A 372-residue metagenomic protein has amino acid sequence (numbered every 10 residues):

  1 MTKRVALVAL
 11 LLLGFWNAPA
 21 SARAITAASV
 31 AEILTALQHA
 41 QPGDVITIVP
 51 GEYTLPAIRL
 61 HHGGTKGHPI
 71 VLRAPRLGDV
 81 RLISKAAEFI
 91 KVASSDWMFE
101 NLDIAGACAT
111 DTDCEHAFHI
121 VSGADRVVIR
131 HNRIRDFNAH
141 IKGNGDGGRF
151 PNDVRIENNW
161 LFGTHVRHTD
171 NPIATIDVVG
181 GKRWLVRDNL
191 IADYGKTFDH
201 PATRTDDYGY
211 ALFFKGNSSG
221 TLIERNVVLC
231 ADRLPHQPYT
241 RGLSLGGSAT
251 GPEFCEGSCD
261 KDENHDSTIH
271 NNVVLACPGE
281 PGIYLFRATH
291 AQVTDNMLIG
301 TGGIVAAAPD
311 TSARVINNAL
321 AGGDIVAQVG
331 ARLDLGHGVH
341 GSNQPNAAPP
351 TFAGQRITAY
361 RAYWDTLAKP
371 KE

Functional and structural regions predicted by a protein language model:
M1-R4: Positively charged n-region of N-terminal signal peptides that target proteins for export
A6-F15: Bacterial N-terminal signal peptides
A22-T54, R59, A362-E372: Acidic Gly/Asp/Thr-rich repetitive segments characteristic of extracellular carbohydrate-active and adhesion proteins
A24-A31, P50, T54-P56, H62-H116: Right-handed parallel beta-helix/beta-spiral solenoid domain characteristic of secreted/periplasmic
D44, T175, D206, A308-E372: Acidic, glycine- and Ser/Thr-rich low-complexity intrinsically disordered tracts in extracellular/secreted proteins
I48, L55, L60, A74 (+13 more regions): Extracellular beta-strand solenoids
V49-P50, P69, P75-G78, S95-G106 (+10 more regions): Right-handed parallel beta-helix
A86, C114, F137, P172 (+3 more regions): Beta-rich catalytic cores
